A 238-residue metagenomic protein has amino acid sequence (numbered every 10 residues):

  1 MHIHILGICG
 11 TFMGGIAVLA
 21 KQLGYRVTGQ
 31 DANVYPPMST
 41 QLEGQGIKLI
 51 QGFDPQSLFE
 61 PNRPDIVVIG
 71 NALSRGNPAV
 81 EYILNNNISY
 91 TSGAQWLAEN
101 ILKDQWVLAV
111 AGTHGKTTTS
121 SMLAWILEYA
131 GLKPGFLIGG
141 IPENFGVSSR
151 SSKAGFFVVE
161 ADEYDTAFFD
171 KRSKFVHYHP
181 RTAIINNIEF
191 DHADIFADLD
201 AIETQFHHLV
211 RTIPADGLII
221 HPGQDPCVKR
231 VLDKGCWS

Functional and structural regions predicted by a protein language model:
M1-I50, N62-V67, N85-I88, H207 (+1 more regions): ATP-dependent carboxylate-amine ligase
L19-Q22, S57-F59, N71, R75-G223 (+1 more regions): Phosphate-binding loop of NTP-binding sites
F53-D54: A helix-coil-helix interface module used to build multimeric assemblies and to scaffold catalytic/cofactor sites
